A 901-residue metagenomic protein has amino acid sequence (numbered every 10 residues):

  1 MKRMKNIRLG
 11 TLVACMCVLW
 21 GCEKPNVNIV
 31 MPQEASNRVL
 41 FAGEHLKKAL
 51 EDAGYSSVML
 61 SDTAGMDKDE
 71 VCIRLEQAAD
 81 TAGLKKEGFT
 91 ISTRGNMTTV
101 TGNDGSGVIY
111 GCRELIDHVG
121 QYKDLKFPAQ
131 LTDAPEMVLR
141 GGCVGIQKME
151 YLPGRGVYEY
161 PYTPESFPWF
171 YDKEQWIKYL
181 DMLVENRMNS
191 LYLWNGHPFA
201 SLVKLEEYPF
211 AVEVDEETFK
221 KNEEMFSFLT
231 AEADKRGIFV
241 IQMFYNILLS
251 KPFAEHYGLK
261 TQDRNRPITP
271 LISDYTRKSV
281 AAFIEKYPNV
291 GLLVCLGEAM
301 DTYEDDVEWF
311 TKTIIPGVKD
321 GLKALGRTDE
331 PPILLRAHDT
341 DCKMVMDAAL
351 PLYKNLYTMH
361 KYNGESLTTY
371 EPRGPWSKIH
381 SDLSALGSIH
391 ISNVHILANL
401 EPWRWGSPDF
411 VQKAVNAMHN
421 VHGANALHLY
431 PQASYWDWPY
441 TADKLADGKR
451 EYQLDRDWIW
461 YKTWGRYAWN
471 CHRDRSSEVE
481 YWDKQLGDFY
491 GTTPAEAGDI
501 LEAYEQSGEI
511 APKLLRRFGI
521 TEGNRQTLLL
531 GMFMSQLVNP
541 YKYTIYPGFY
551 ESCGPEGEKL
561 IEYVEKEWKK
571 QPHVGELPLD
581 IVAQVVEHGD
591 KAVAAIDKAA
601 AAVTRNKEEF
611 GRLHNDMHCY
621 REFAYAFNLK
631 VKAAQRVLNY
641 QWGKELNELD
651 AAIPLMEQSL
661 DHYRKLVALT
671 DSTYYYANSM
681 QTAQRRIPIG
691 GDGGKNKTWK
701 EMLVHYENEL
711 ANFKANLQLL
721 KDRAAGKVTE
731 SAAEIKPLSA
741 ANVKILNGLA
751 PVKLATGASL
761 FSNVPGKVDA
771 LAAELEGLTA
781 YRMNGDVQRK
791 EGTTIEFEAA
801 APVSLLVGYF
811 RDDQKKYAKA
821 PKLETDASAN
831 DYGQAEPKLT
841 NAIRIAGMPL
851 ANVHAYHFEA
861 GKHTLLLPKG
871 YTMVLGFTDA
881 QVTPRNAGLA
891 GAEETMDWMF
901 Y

Functional and structural regions predicted by a protein language model:
M1-N26: Bacterial Sec-dependent N-terminal signal peptides
C22-G95, S759-A770: Acidic, contiguous N-terminal accessory segments
P25-N28, E34, A42-H45, A49 (+6 more regions): Feature activates predominantly on carbohydrate-active enzymes
Y122, W169, N189, K220-E223 (+6 more regions): Catalytic-core regions of glycoside hydrolase
G156-V157, P431, R450-K695, E709 (+1 more regions): C-terminal non-catalytic alpha-helical accessory regions
A732-R789, A892-Y901: Glycan-recognition and processing domains
N784-V787, E791-S804, H854-H863: Extracellular and analogous surface-interaction loops
A818-T883: Contiguous ligand/interfacial binding patches
